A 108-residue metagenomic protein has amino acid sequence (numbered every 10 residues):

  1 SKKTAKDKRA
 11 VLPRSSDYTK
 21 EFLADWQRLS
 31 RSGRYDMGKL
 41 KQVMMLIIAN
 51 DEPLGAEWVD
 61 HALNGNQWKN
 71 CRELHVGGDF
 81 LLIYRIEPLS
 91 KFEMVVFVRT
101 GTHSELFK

Functional and structural regions predicted by a protein language model:
S1-P13, Q27, R34-M37, R72-L81 (+1 more regions): Enriched for short, Lys/Arg-rich terminal
L12-S16, A49: A short, ordered amphipathic alpha-helix with a cationic face
L29, R34-K41, N50-D51, G55: Short, contiguous, helix-prone interaction/anchoring segments in small proteins
L46-L74: A short, surface-exposed loop/turn module that caps and links secondary-structure elements
